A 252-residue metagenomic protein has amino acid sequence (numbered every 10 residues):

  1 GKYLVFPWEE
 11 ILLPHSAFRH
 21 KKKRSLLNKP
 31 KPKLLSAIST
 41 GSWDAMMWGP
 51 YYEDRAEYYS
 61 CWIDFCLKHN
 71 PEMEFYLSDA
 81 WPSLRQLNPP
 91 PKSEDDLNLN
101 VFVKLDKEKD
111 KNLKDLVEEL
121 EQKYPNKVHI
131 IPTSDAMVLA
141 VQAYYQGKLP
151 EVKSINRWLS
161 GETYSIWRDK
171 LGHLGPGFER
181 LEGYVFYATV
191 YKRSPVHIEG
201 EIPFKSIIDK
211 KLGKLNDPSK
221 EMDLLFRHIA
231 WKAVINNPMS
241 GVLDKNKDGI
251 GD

Functional and structural regions predicted by a protein language model:
G1-F65: Conserved SGNH/GDSL esterase-like catalytic core that processes O-acyl groups on lipids and polysaccharides
K2-V5, P50-A56, A80-R85, D135-L139 (+1 more regions): Solvent-exposed loop/turn segments at secondary-structure junctions within structured extracellular/periplasmic domains
N28-P32, R55-W62, L99-V117: Well-ordered, non-membrane alpha-helical segments in soluble/globular domains
D44-G49, E74-D79, H129-P132: Structural recognition of the beta-strand scaffold that forms the well-ordered cores of secreted hydrolase catalytic
F65-Y76: A short helix->loop->beta-strand "cap" motif at the edges of active sites that frequently abuts
S83-D110, K114, L139: Serine-dependent acyl-ester chemistry module
K111-Y164, G183-S194: Extracellular serine-dependent O-acyl
S154-D252: Conserved catalytic region of serine esterases and O-acyltransferases that act on ester linkages in lipids
